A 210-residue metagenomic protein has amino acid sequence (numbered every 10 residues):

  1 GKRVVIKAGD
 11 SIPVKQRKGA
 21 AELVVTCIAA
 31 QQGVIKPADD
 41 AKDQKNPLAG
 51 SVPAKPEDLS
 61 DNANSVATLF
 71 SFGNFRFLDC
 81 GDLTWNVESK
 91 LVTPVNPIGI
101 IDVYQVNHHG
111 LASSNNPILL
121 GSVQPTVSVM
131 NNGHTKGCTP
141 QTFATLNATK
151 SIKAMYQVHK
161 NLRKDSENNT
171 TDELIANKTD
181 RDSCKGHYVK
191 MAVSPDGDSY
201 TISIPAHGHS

Functional and structural regions predicted by a protein language model:
G1-N86, A148-S210: Flexible, acidic/histidine-containing loops and adjacent segments that form or flank the divalent-metal
I12-P13, V34-I35, T84-K90, G110-N115 (+2 more regions): Active-site environment of divalent metal-dependent phosphoester hydrolases
G19, S60, D79, N96 (+3 more regions): Extracytoplasmic/periplasmic, Sec-exported soluble proteins
F77-L83, I100-L111, T126-G133, Y156-H159: Active-site neighborhood of phospho(di)ester-bond hydrolases with catalytic His/Asp-centered motifs
L91, V95: Active-site catalytic pocket residues across diverse enzymes, especially alpha/beta-hydrolases
N96-I100, L119-Q124, L146-K150: Short, conserved loop/helix-junction motifs that constitute active-site signature segments in enzyme catalytic cores
Q124-V127, H207: N-proximal accessory regions
V127, G137, T142-A154: Active-site-adjacent alpha-helix of alpha/beta-hydrolase-fold enzymes
